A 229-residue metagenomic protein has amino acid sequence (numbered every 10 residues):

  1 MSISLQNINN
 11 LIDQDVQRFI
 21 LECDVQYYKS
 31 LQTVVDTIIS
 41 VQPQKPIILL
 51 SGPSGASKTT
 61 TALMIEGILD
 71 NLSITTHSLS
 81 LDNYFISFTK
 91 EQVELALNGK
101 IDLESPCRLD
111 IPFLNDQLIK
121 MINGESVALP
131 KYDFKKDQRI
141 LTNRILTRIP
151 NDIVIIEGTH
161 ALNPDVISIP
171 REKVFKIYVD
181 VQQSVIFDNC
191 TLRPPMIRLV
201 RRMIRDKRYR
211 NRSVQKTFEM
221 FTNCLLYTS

Functional and structural regions predicted by a protein language model:
M1-Y28: Charged, amphipathic alpha-helical linker segments immediately N-terminal to NTP-binding catalytic cores
L50: Hydrophobic anchor at the beta1->P-loop junction of P-loop NTPases
K58: Conserved lysine of the Walker
T61: Hydrophobic positions on the alpha1 helix immediately C-terminal to the Walker A/P-loop
L72-F88: Short beta-strand-centered segment that lines the nucleotide-binding/catalytic pocket of NTP-utilizing
Q92-D133: Conserved nucleotide-sensing/catalytic segment adjacent to the nucleotide-binding pocket in NTP-handling enzymes
I156-R201: ATP-dependent NMP and nucleoside kinases share a basic, alpha-helical "lid"
Y227-T228: Conserved small/polar residues in nucleotide/adenosyl-binding loops
